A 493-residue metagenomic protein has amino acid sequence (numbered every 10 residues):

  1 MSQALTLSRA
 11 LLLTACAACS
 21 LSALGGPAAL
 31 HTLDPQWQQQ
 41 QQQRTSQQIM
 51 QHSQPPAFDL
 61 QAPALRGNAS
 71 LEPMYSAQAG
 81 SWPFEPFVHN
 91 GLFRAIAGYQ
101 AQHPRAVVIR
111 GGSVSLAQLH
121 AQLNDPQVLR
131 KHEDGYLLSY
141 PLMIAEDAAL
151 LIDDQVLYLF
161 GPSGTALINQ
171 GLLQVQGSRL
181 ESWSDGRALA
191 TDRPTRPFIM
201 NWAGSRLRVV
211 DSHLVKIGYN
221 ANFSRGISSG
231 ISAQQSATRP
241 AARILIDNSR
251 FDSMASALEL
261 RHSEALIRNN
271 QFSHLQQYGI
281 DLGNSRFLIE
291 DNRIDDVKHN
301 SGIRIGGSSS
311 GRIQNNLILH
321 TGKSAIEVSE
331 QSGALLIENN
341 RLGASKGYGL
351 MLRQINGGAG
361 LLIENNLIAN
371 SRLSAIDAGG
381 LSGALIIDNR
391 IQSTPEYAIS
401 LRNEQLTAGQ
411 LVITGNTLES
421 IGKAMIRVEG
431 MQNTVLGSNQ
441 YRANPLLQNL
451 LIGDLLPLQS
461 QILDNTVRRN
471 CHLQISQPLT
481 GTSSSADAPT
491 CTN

Functional and structural regions predicted by a protein language model:
S2-L12: Bacterial N-terminal signal peptides that target proteins for export
A18-A23: N-terminal signal peptide c-region/cleavage motif recognized by signal peptidases
G25-R286, E290-Q314, I318-G333, I337 (+9 more regions): Beta-strand/loop edge motif enriched in small/polar residues
S382: Acidic, aromatic-lined catalytic clefts of primarily extracellular/periplasmic carbohydrate-active enzymes that remodel
I452-L455: Long, low-complexity, intrinsically disordered regions of very large eukaryotic proteins
